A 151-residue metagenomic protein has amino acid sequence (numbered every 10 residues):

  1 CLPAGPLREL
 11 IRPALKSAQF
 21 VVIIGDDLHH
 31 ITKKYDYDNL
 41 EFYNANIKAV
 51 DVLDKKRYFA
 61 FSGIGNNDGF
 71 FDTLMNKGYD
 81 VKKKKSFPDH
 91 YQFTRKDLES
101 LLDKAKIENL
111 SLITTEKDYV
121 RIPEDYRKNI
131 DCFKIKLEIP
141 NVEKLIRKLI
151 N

Functional and structural regions predicted by a protein language model:
C1-Y35: Phosphate/Mg2+-binding loops and adjacent switch elements in nucleotide/diphosphate-handling enzyme cores
I11-S17, D36-Y37, L53, K106 (+1 more regions): Short, conserved loop/helix-junction motifs that constitute active-site signature segments in enzyme catalytic cores
L15-G25, N39-F59, V81-S86, F133: Conserved beta-strand/loop subsegment of P-loop NTPase cores
A18, G63, L112: Residue-level signal for inorganic ion chemistry
D27-K34, D68-G69, Y119-P123: Short, charged/polar "capping" segments at the starts of alpha-helices and the immediately preceding loops
L53-R95, R147: Redox- and metal-dependent alpha/beta enzyme cores, enriched for Fe-S-associated oxidoreductases and cofactor-handling
P88-Y91, K128-N151: Short, flexible loop segments at boundaries between secondary-structure elements
Q92-L110, K117-D118: A short, acidic, amphipathic alpha-helical segment used as a generic capping/interface helix at domain edges
